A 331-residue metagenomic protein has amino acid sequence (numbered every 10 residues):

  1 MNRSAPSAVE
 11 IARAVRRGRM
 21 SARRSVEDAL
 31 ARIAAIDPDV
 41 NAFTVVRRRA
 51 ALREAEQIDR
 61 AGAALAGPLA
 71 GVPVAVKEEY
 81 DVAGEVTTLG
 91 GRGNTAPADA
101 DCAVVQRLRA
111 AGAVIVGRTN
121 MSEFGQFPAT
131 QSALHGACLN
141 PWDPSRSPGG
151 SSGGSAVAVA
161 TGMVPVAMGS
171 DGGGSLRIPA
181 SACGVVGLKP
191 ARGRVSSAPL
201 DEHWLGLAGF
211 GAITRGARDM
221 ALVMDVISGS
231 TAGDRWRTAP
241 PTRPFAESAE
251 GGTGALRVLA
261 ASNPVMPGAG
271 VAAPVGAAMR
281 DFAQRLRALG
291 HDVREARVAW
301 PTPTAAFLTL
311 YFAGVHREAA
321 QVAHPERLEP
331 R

Functional and structural regions predicted by a protein language model:
M1-A50, E56, V271, A288-G290: An N-terminal boundary/leader segment
I11-R17, G93-T95, A208-R215: Short, well-ordered beta-strand elements within core beta-sheets of diverse protein domains
A22-E27, E56-D59, C102, P244-S248 (+2 more regions): Acyltransferase
A29, A51, M220, V258 (+2 more regions): Residue-level signal for inorganic ion chemistry
A51-R53, A63-L134: Acidic/His- and Gly-rich active-site-bordering loop/insert found across diverse amide/peptide-bond hydrolases
L69-L89, E250-S262, F312-R331: Short helix-loop capping/hinge segments that flank enzyme active sites or metal/cofactor-binding pockets
A100-I227, T231: Short glycine/serine-rich loop segments
K189-A277, D281-F282, W300, Q321 (+1 more regions): A short helix-breaking turn/cap at a secondary-structure junction
